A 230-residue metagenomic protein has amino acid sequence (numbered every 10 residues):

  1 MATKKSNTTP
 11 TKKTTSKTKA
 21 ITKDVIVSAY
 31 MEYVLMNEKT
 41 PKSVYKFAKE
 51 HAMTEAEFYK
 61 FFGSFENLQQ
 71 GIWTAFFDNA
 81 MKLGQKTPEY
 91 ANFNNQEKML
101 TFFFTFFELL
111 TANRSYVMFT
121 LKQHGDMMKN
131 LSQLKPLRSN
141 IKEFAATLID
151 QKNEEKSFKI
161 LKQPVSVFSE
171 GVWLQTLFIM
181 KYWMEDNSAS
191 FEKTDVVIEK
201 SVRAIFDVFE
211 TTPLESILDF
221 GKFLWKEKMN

Functional and structural regions predicted by a protein language model:
A2-T9, E185-N230: C-terminal peripheral helix-coil segments that are non-catalytic and often amphipathic
K13, K19-K46, E50-A56, E66-T74 (+1 more regions): Short, amphipathic alpha-helix enriched in basic
S43, M118-T120, L161: Short, hydrophobic secondary-structure boundary micro-motifs
G71, K86-F119, D126, P136: Hydrophobic alpha-helical connector segments
N92, E154-I160: Acidic/His metal-coordination segments adjacent to aromatic residues that form catalytic metal sites in metalloenzymes
L131-E155, S166-F178: Amphipathic alpha-helical packing segments from all-alpha helical-bundle domains
Q163-Y182, V196-A204: Hydrophobic alpha-helical segments that form the core of small-molecule binding pockets and/or dimer interfaces
